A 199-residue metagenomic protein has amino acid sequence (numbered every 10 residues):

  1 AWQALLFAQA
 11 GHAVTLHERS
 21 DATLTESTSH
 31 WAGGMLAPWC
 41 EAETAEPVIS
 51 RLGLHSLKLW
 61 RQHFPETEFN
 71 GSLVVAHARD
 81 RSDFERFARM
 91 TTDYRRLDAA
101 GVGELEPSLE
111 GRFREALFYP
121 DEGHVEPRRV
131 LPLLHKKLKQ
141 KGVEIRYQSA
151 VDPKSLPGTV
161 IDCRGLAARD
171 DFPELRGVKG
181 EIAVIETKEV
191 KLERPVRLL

Functional and structural regions predicted by a protein language model:
A1: Residues forming the Rossmann-fold NAD(P)(H) cofactor-binding site
A4, A8-Q9, K137: Gly/Ala-rich phosphate-binding loop of Rossmann-like dinucleotide-binding domains, activating on the conserved
A8-H30: Glycine-rich FAD pyrophosphate-binding loop
E18, D98-A100, I145-S149: Short loop/edge segments at beta-strand edges and connector loops that shape dinucleotide/nucleotide cofactor-binding
S20, C40-E41, A78-D80, E186-V190: Short loop segments at secondary-structure junctions
G33-L105: Dinucleotide-binding Rossmann-like beta1-alpha1 core, especially the glycine-rich loop that anchors the ADP
A116-T159, C163: Helical element adjacent to the flavin cofactor pocket in flavoenzyme catalytic cores
K154-L199: Flavin-dependent oxidoreductases
